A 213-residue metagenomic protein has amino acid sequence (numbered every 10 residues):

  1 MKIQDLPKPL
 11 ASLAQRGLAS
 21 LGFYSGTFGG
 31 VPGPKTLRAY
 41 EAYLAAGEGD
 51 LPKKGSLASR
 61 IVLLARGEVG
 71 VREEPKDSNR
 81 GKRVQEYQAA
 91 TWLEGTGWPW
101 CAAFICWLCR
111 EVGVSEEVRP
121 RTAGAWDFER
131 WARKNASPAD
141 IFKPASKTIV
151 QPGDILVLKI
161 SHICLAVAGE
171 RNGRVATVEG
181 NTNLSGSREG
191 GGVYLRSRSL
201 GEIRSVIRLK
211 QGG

Functional and structural regions predicted by a protein language model:
M1-G55: Short acidic, glycine/serine/threonine-rich helix-capping segments at coil-helix boundaries
I3-P7, T27-L37, K54, N79-P99 (+1 more regions): A glycine-rich, coil/turn loop motif that links secondary-structure elements
S12-R16, P34, R38-A42, S59 (+4 more regions): Solvent-exposed, polar/charged alpha-helical surfaces in well-ordered, non-transmembrane soluble domains, broadly
P32, T177-N181, K210: A mature extracytoplasmic/lumenal domain signature
E48-E116: N-terminal capping segments
G55-S59, V114-S187: ...with weaker cross-activation on analogous glycine-rich loops/strands in unrelated enzymes
G186-S197: A short macromolecule-binding patch
R196-G213: Low-complexity, Gly/Ser/Thr/Pro-rich intrinsically disordered linker/tail segments
